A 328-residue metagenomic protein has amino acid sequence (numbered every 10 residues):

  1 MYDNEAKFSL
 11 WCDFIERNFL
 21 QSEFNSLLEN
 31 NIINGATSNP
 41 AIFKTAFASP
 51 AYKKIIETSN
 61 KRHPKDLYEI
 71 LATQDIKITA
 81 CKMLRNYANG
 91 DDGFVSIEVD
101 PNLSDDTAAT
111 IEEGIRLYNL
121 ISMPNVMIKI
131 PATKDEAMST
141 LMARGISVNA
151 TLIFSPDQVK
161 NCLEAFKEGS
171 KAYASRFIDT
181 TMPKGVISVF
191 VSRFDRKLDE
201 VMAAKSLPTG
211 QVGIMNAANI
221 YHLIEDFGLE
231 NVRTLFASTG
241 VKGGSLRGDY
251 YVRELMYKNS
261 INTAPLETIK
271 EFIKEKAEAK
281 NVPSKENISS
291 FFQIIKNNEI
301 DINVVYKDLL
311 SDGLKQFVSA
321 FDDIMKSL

Functional and structural regions predicted by a protein language model:
M1-E23: N- or domain-start disorder-to-order transition segments that initiate the globular core
K7-W11, N34-T37, D92-S96, N125-K129 (+3 more regions): Structural preference for beta-strand elements that scaffold enzyme active sites
D13, A72, P124-T133, I146-Q158: Catalytic beta/alpha-barrel core
Q21, D106-I111, I130-G145, S155-F166: Active-site-adjacent beta->alpha loops and helix N-cap segments on the catalytic face of soluble alpha/beta enzymes
N39, I97, I128, L141 (+3 more regions): Conserved, mostly hydrophobic/aromatic
I42-K44, P50-A137: Active-site beta->alpha loop and helix N-cap motifs at the rims of alpha/beta catalytic domains
D135, S147-E267: Catalytic alpha/beta core domains of metabolic enzymes, predominantly
E230-S327: Flexible, acidic glycine-rich loops studded with aromatic residues
